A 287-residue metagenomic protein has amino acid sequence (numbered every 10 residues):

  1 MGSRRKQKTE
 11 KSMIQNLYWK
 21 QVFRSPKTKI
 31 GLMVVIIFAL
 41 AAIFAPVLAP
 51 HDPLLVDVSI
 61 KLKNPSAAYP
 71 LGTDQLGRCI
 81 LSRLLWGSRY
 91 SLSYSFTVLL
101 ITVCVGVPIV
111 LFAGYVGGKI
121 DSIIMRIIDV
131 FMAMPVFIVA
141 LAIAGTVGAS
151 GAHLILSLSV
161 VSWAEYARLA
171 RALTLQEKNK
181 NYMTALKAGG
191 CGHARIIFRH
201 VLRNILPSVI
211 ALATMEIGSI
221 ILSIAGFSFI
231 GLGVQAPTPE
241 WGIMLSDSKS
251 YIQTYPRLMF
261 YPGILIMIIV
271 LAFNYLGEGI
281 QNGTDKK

Functional and structural regions predicted by a protein language model:
M1-I36, Y275-K287: Transmembrane alpha-helical segments of polytopic membrane transport and secretion proteins
M33, A41-L76, I230-T238: Hydrophobic alpha-helical transmembrane segments of membrane transport/permease proteins and related membrane-embedded
P70, D74, V105, G114-E177 (+1 more regions): Generic hydrophobic transmembrane alpha-helix motif, especially the helices
R78-S93, G117-M125, N179, T184-A211: Amphipathic cytosolic juxtamembrane alpha-helices at the membrane-cytosol interface of multi-pass membrane transporters
I80-Y115, I269: Transmembrane alpha-helix signature in integral membrane proteins
R89-V105, A140, A194-G226, F273: Transmembrane alpha-helices
A144-T146, L158, L173-T174, L222-L265: Glycine-rich helix-loop "coupling/hinge" segments at transmembrane-helix boundaries in multipass transporters
V161, P207-I217, P256-K287: C-terminal transmembrane helix and the adjacent membrane-cytosol boundary/short C-terminal tail of inner/organellar
